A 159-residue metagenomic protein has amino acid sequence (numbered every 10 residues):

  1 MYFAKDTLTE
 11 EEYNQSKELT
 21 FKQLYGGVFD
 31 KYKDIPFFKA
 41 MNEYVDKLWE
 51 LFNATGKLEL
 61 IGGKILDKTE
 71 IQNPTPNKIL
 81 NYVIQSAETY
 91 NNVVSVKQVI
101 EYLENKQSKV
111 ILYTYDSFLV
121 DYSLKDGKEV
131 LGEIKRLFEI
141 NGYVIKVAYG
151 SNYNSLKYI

Functional and structural regions predicted by a protein language model:
M1-Y113, L124, E139-I159: Conserved catalytic core of nucleic-acid polymerases
Y115-S117: Histidine-centered nuclease catalytic patch
L119-G132: Catalytic palm subdomain of template-directed nucleic-acid polymerases, centered on the conserved carboxylate motif
G132-E139: Short, surface-exposed basic-aromatic patches at helix termini and helix-loop junctions that form
